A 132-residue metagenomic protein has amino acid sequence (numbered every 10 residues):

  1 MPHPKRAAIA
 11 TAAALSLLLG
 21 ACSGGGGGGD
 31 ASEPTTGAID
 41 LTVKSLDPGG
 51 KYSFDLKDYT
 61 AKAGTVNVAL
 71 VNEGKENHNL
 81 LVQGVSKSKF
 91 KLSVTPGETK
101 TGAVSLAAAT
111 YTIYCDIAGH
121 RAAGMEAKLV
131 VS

Functional and structural regions predicted by a protein language model:
M1-A10: Bacterial N-terminal signal peptides that target proteins for export
L18-A21: C-terminal motif of bacterial Sec signal peptides marking the signal peptidase cleavage site
S23-G26, K44-L46, V94-S132: Extracellular/periplasmic metallocenter environments
G24-T36: Bacterial Sec signal peptide processing site at the extreme N-terminus
E33-K62: N-terminal edge beta-strand
K57-E76, T101-Y114: Beta-strand cores of secreted/periplasmic/IMS beta-sandwich domains, seen most often in copper-related folds
N79-Q83: Beta-strand signatures of extracellular beta-sandwich domains
S86-S93: Surface-exposed loop/edge segments in extracytoplasmic proteins
